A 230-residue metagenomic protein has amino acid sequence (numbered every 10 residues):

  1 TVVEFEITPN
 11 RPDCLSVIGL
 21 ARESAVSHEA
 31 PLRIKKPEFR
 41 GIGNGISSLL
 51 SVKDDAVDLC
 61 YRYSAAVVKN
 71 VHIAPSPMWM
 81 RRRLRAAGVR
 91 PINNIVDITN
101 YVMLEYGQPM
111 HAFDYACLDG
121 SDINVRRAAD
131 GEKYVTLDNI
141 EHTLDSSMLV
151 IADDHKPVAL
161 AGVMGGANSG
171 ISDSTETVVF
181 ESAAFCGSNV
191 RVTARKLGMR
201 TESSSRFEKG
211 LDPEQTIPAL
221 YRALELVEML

Functional and structural regions predicted by a protein language model:
T1-L230: RNA/tRNA-interacting regions in translation and RNA-turnover enzymes
